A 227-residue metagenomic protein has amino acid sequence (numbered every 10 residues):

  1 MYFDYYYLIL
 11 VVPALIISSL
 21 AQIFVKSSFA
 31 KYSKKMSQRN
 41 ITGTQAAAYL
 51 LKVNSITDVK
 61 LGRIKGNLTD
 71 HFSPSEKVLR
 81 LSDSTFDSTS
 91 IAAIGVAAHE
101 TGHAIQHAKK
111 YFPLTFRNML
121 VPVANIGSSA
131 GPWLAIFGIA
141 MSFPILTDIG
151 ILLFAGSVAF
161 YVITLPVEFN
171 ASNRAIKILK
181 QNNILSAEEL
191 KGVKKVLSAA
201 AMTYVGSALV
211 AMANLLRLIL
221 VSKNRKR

Functional and structural regions predicted by a protein language model:
M1-Y7, I139-D148, L152, N224-R227: Helix-coil boundary and interhelical linker segments in multi-pass alpha-helical membrane proteins
F3-Y5, P13, I23-S128, A159-R227: Polar-ligand-bearing catalytic/cofactor-coordination segments of membrane-embedded or membrane-tethered inner-membrane
L10-A14, S18, S157: Alpha-helical transmembrane segments of integral membrane proteins
Q106, A135, S142, F154 (+1 more regions): Short, electropositive, low-hydrophobicity segments enriched in small/polar residues
F112-F116, A130-L134, P144-D148: Short, structured loop/turn "capping" segments at alpha-beta junctions
V121-F143: Post-HExxH zinc-binding segment in Zn-dependent metallohydrolases
W133-F137, V158, L215: Alpha-helical transmembrane segments of multipass membrane proteins
G150-Y161: Alpha-helical transmembrane segments
